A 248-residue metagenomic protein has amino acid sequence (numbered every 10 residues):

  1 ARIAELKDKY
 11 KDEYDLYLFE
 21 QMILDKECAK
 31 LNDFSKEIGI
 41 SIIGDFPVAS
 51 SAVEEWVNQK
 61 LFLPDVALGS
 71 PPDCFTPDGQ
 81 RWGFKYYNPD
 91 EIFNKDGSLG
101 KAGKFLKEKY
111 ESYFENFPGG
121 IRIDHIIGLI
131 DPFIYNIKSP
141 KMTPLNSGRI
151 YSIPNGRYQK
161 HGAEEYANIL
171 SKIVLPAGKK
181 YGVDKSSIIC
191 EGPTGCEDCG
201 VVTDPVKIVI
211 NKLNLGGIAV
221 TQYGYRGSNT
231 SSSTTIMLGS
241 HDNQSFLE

Functional and structural regions predicted by a protein language model:
A1-D25, A49-E248: Alpha-amylase-like alpha-glycosidases and glucanotransferases acting on alpha-linked glucans and related
L24-S50: Conserved, well-ordered alpha-helix/loop/beta-strand core segments that scaffold catalytic motifs
